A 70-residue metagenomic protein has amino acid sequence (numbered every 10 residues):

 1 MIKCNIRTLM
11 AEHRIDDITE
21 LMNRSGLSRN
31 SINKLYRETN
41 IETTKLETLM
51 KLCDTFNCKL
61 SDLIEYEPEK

Functional and structural regions predicted by a protein language model:
M1-E20: A short, Lys/Arg-rich alpha-helix, primarily the initiator
M10, Y36, E67: DNA major-groove recognition helix of helix-turn-helix
A11, N23, D54: Alpha-helical residues within the helix-turn-helix
I15-L35: Short alpha-helical DNA-recognition segment
T19, M50, S61: Residues within the helices of the helix-turn-helix
T39-K51: Short, basic-rich loop-to-helix N-cap that marks the start of a DNA-contacting helix
N57-K70: Short C-terminal boundary/hinge segments that cap the last helix of small helical domains
